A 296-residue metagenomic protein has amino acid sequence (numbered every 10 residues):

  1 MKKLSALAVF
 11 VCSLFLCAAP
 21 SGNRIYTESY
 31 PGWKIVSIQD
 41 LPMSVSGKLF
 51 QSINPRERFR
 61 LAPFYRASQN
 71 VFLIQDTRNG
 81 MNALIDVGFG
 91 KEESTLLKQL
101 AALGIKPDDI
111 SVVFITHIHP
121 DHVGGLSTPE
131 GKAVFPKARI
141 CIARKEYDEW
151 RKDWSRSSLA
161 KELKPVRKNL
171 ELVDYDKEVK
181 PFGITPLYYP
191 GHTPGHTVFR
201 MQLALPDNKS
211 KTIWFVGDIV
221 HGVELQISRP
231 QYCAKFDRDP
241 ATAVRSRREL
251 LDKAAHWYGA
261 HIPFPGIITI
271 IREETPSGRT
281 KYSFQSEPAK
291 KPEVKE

Functional and structural regions predicted by a protein language model:
M1-A8: Bacterial N-terminal signal peptides that target proteins for export
V11-N23: Bacterial Sec-dependent signal peptides at the C-terminal "C-region" and cleavage site
S21-I25, S29, P136-Y188, T242-A255: Metallo-beta-lactamase
R24-A102, V198-I219: Conserved beta-strand hairpin/beta-sheet module of binuclear metal-dependent hydrolase folds, prominently
L84-V87, S111-D121, C141-A143, Y188-G191 (+3 more regions): Active-site neighborhood of phospho(di)ester-bond hydrolases with catalytic His/Asp-centered motifs
G88-N169: Active-site HxH/HxHxD metal-binding segment of metal-dependent hydrolases
I118-G125, E149, T193-T197, H221-L225 (+1 more regions): Active-site environment of divalent metal-dependent phosphoester hydrolases
Q202-E296: Cap/insert and terminal regions of metallo-dependent hydrolase folds
